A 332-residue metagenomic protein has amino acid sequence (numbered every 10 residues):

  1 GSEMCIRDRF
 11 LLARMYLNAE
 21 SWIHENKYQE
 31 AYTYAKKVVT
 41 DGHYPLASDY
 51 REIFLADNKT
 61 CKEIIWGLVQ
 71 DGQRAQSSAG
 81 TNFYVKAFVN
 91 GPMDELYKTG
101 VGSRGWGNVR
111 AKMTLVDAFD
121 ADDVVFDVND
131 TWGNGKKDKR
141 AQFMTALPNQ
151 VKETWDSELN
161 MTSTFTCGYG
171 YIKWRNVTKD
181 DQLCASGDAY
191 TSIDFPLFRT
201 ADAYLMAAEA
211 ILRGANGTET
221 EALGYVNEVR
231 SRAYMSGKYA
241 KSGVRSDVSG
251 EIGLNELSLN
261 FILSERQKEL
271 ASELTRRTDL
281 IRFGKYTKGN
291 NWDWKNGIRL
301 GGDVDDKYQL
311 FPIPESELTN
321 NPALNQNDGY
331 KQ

Functional and structural regions predicted by a protein language model:
G1-E3, R7-T81, V124, T131-Q332: Acidic/polar-rich alpha-helix caps and helix-coil junctions
Y84-R110: Short, cationic low-complexity segments
N90, N108-F119, E219, P314: Residue-level signal for threonine
G100, K112-A118, K241-G250: Charged, low-complexity surface segments at secondary-structure and domain boundaries
K112-A118, V125-D127, Q142-M144: S/T-rich, low-complexity, solvent-exposed segments of bacterial secretion/appendage proteins
